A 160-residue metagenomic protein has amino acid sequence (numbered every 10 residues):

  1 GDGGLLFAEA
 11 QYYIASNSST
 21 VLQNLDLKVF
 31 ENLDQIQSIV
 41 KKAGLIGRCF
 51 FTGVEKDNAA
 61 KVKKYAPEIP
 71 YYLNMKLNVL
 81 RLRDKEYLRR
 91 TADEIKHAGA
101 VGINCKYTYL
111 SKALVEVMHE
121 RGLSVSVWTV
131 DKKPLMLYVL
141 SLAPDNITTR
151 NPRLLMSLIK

Functional and structural regions predicted by a protein language model:
G1-V79, A98-T108, H119-R121: Metal-dependent phosphodiesterase/phospholipase catalytic core, i.e., the His/Asp/Glu-rich active-site region
D2-G4, A8, R81-K160: C-terminal active-site rim and adjoining tail of enzyme catalytic domains
